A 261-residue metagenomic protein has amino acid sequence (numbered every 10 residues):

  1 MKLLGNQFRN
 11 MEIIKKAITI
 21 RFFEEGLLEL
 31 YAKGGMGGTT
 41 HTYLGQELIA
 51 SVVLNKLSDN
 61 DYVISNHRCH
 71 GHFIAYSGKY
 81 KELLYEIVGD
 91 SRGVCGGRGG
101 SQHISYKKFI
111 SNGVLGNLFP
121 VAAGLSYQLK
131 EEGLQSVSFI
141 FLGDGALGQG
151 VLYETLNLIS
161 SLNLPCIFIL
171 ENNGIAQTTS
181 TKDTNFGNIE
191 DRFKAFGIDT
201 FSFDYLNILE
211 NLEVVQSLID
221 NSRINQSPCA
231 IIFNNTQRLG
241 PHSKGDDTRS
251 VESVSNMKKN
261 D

Functional and structural regions predicted by a protein language model:
M1-G37, D59: Cofactor-/ligand-binding subdomain signature composed of acidic, glycine-rich, tryptophan-containing flexible loops
E25-L28, K33-L162, S180-E190, K194-G197: Cofactor-binding active-site loop characterized by glycine-rich and histidine/acidic residues
I64, V137-L142, I167-I169, A230-N234: Structural motif
H67-H72, L142-G148, L170-A176, L206-L209 (+1 more regions): Acidic, glycine-rich active-site loops and adjacent beta-strand->loop/helix elements that engage anionic groups
K130-L134, N185-S217, K258-D261: Conserved thiamine diphosphate
L162-K182: A short, conserved beta-to-alpha structural element at the edge of catalytic cores that scaffolds binding
N173-Q177, I198-F203, T248-M257: Short beta-alpha connecting loops at secondary-structure transitions that line or flank enzyme active sites
N221-D261: Glycine/aspartate-rich loop-and-adjacent alpha/beta segment that forms the canonical ThDP
